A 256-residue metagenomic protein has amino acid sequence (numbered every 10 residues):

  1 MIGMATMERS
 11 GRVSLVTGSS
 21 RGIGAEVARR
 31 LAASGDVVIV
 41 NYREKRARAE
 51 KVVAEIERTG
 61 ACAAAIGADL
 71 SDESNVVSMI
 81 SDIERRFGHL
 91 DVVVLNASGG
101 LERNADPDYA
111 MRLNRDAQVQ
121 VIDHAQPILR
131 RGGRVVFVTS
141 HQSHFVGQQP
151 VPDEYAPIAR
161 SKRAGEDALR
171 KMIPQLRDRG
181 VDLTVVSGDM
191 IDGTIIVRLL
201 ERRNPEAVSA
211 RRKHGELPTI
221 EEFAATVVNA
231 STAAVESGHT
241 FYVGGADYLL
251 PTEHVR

Functional and structural regions predicted by a protein language model:
V13, S20-G22: Conserved glycine-rich cofactor-binding loop
T17, L90-S98, F137, T184: Rossmann-fold scaffold of SDR-type NAD(P)-dependent oxidoreductases
S34-K51: Conserved glycine-rich Rossmann-like NAD(P)H-binding loop of the short-chain dehydrogenase/reductase
R46-A47, I66-M79, R115: The beta1-alpha1 cofactor-binding region of Rossmann-like NAD(H)/NADP(H)-dependent oxidoreductases
T59-C62, S81-L95, D182, E236-S237: A glycine-rich helix->loop->beta "capping" turn within Rossmann-like NAD(P)(H)-dependent oxidoreductase domains
S98-N104, R134-D178, M190-T194: Catalytic loop of short-chain dehydrogenase/reductase
N104-I122, Q126, G132: Catalytic Tyr-X3-Lys loop
R179-S187, R202-V255: C-terminal helical subdomain
